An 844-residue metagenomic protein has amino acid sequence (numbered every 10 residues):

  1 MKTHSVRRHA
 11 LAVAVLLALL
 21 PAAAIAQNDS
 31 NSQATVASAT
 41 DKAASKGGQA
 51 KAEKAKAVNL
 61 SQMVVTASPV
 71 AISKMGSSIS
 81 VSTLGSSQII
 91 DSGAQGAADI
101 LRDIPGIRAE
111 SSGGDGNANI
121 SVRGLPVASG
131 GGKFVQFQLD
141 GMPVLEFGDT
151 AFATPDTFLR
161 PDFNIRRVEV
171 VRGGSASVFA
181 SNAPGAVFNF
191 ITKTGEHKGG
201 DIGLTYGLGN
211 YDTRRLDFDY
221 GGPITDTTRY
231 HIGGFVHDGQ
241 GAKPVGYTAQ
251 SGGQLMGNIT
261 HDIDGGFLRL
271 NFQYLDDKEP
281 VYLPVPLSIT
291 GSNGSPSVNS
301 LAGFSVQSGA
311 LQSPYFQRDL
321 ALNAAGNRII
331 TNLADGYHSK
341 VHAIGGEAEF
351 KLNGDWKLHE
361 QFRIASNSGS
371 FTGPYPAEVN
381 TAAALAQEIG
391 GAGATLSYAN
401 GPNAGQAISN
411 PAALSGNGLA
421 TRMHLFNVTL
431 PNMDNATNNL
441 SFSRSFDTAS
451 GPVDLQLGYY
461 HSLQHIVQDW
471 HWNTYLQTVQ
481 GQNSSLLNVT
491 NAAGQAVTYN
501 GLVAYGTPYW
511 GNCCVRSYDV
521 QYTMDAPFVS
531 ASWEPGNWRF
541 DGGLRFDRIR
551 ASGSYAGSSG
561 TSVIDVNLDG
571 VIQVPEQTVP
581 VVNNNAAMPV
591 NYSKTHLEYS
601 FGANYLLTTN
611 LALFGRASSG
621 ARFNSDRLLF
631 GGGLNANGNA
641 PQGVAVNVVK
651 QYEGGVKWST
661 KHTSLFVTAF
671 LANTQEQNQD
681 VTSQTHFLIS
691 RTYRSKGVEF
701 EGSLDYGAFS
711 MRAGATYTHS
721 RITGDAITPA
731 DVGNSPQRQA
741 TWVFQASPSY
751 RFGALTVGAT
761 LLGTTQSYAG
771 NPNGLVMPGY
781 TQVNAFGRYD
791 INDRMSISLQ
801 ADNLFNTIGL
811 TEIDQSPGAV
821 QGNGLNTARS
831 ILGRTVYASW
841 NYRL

Functional and structural regions predicted by a protein language model:
Q27, N537, H662-T682, L688-P772 (+3 more regions): Gram-negative outer-membrane beta-barrel transporters
S32, A43, G48-S92, G116-S121: N-terminal periplasmic "start-of-domain" segments of outer-membrane beta-barrel proteins
T66, S73, V81, A98-P143: Extracytoplasmic beta-strand/coil segments of soluble accessory domains associated with Gram-negative outer-membrane
A97-I100, I120-R123, V135-Q138, P155-F158 (+3 more regions): N-terminal periplasmic accessory domains that precede and gate Gram-negative outer-membrane beta-barrel machines
P143-R172: Short acidic/polar hinge/loop motifs at secondary-structure boundaries that mediate gating or recognition
V187-P223, G233-V245, T760: Short strand-turn segments of transmembrane beta-barrel domains in outer membranes, especially the first one or two
A249-S251, M256, T260-D262, F267-A343 (+4 more regions): Acidic/polar loop-and-plug regions of large Gram-negative outer-membrane beta-barrel proteins
P431-M433, P452-N500, Y509-A672, S703-D705 (+3 more regions): Structural signature of Gram-negative outer-membrane beta-barrels, strongest in the C-terminal barrel of TonB-dependent
